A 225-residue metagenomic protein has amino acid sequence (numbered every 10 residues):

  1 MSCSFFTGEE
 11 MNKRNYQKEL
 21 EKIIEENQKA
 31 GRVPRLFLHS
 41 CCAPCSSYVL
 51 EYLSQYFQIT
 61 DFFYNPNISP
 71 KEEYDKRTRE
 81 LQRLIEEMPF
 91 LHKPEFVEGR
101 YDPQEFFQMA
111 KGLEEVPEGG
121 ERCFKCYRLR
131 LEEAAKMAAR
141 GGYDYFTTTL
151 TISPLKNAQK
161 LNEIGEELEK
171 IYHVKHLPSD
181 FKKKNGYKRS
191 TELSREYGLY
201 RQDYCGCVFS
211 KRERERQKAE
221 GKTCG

Functional and structural regions predicted by a protein language model:
S2-G225: Nucleotide-activated chemistry modules centered on ATP-dependent adenylation/adenylyltransferase
